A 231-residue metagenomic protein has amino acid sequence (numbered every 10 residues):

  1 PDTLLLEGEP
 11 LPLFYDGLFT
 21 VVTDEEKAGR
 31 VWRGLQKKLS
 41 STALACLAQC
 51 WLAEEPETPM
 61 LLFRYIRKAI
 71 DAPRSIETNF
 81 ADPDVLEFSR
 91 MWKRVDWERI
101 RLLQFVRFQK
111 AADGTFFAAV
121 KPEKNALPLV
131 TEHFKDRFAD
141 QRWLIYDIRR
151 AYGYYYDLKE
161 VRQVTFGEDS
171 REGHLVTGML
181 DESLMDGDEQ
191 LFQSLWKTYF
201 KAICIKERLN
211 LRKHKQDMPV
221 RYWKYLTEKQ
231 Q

Functional and structural regions predicted by a protein language model:
P1-T23: N-terminal ordered "arm"
L6, V21-Q231: Extended, charged helical/alpha-beta scaffold domains that provide interaction surfaces
